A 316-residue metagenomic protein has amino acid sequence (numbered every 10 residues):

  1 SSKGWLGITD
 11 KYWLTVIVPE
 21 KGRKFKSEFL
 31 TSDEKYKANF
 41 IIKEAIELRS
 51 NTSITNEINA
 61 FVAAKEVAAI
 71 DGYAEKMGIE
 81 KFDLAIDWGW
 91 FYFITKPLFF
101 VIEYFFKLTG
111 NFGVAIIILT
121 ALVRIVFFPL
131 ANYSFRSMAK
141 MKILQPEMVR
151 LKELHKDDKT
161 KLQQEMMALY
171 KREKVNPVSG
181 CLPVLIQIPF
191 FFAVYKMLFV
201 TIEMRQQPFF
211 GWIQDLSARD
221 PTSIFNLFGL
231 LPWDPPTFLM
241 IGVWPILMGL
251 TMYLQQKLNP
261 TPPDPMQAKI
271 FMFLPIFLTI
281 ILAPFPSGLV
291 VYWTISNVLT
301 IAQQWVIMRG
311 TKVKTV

Functional and structural regions predicted by a protein language model:
S1-F105: Perimembrane topogenic segments of multi-pass inner/organellar membrane proteins
N51, I125-F191, V200, T251-L282 (+1 more regions): Membrane-interface amphipathic helices and adjacent TM-edge segments
D87-T109, L144, M166, W212-I213 (+1 more regions): Hydrophobic alpha-helical segments of integral membrane proteins, encompassing both true transmembrane helices
T109-F112, I280-V290: Transmembrane helix interruption/hinge and helix-loop junction motifs
F112, I116, I241, P245 (+1 more regions): Residue-level signature of transmembrane alpha-helical entry/exit and packing/kink sites in multi-pass membrane
A193-G249: Conserved catalytic motifs of ABC-family nucleotide-binding domains
F238, G242, I246, L282-P286 (+1 more regions): Hydrophobic transmembrane alpha-helical segments of multi-pass transport and channel proteins
